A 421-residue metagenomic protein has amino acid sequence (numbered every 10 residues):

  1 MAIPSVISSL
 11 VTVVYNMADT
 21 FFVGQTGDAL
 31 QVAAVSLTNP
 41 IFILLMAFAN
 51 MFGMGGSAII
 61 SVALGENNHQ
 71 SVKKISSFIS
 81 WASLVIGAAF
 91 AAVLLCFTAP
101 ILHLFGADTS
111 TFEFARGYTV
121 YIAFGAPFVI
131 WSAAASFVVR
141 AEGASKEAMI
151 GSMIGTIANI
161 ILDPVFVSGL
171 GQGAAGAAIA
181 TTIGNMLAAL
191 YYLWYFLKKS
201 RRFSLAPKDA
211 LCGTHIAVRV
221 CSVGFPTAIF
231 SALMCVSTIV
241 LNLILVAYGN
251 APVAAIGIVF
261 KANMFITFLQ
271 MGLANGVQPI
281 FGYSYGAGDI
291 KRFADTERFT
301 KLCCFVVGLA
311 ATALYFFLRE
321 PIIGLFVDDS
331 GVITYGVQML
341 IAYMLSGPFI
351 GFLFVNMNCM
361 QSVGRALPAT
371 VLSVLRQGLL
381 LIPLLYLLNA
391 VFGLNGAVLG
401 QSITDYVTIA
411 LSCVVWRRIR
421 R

Functional and structural regions predicted by a protein language model:
M1-A2, I60-P127, G169-F225, F281-S346 (+1 more regions): Short alpha-helical transmembrane segments in multi-pass integral membrane proteins
M1-D19, Y121, G155, G184-A188 (+2 more regions): Transmembrane helical elements of multi-pass membrane transporters/channels
M1-F21, Q25-T26, P40-G55, I59 (+5 more regions): N-terminal transmembrane alpha-helices
V14-A33, L102-T109, V165-Q172, A232-F265 (+3 more regions): Helix-terminus/linker motif at the lipid-water interface of multi-pass membrane proteins
V14-Y15, F52, V93-F97, P127 (+11 more regions): Residue-level signal for transmembrane alpha-helical positions in Major Facilitator Superfamily
V32-A92, V129-A148, A255-F317, I350-A369: Small-residue-rich hydrophobic transmembrane alpha-helices
L44-A47, N159-P164, A189-L193, F265-F268 (+4 more regions): Hydrophobic transmembrane alpha-helices of multi-pass small-molecule transporters
I122-R140, A148-T156, A177-L190, M271-A274 (+3 more regions): Short runs within selected transmembrane alpha-helices of multi-pass transporters and secretion channels
